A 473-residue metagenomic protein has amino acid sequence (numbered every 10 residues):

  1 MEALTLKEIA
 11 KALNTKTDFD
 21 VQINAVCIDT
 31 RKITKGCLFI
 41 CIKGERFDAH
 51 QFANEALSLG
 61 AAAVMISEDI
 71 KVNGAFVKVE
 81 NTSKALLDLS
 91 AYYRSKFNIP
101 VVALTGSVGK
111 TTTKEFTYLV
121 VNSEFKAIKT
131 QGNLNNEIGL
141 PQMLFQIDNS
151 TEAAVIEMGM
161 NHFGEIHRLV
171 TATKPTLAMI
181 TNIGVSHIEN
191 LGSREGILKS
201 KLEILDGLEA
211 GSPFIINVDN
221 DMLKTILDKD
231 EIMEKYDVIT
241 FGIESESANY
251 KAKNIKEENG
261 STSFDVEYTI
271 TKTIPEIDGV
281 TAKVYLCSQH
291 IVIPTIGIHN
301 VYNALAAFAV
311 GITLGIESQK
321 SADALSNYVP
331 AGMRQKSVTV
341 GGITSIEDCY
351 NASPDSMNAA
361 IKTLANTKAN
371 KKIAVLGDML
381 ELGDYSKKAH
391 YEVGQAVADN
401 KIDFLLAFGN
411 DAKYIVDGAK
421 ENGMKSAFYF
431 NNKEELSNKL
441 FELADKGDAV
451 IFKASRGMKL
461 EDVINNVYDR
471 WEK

Functional and structural regions predicted by a protein language model:
M1-D88, Y92, D278-T281, A365-A369 (+2 more regions): N-terminal leader/targeting and accessory segments in enzymes
K7-K11, V72, A85-V218, M222-K235 (+3 more regions): Phosphate-binding loop of NTP-binding sites
E8, I66-N73, M179-S345, A369-N370 (+3 more regions): Acidic, Mg2+-coordinating active-site environments of NTP-dependent enzymes
I9, C37, A56, L89 (+13 more regions): Residue-level signal for inorganic ion chemistry
K16-V26, K84-L87, N135-I138, M158-F163 (+5 more regions): Short gly/ser/thr-rich secondary-structure transition/capping motifs
K32-C41, A127-I128, L144-A153, I361-G383 (+1 more regions): Mobile, glycine- and charge-enriched loop segments and immediately flanking short secondary-structure elements within
R46, A331, C349, S353-G423 (+1 more regions): Active-site beta-alpha connecting loops in nucleotide-dependent enzymes
V77-N81, A427-L436: Short acidic-hydrophobic, aromatic-tinged amphipathic segments that line or gate anion-handling sites
